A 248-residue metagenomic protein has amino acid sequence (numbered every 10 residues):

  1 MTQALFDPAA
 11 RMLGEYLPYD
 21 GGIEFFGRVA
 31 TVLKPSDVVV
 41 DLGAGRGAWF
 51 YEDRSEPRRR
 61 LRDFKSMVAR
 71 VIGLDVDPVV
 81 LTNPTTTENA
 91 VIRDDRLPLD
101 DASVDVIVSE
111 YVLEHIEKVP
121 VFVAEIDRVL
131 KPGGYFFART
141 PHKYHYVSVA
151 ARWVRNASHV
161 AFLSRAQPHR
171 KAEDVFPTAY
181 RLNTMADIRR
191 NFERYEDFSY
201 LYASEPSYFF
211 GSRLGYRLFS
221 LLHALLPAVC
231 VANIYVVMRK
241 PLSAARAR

Functional and structural regions predicted by a protein language model:
M1-V32: Class I SAM-dependent methyltransferase Rossmann-like catalytic core, especially the SAM/SAH-binding loop
Q3-P8, M12-E15, E117-E125, V129-K131 (+1 more regions): S-adenosyl-L-methionine-dependent methyltransferase catalytic module, highlighting the catalytic core
Y19-I23, E52-S55, E88-N89, L218-S220: Short gly/ser/thr-rich secondary-structure transition/capping motifs
G22-F26, E56-P57, F122, T184: Amphipathic coiled-coil/heptad-repeat helices and related helical stalk/stem segments that mediate oligomerization
G22-T31, T85-E88, Y146-N156, Y200-L201: Phosphate-binding glycine-rich loops and adjacent basic patches that engage nucleotide phosphates, nucleic-acid
F26-V29, R59-L61, H223-A224: Short secondary-structure capping/turn segments at boundaries of alpha-helices and beta-strands
T31-S148, Y235-P241: Conserved SAM-binding loop
A247-R248: Terminal low-complexity segments of carbohydrate-biosynthetic enzymes
